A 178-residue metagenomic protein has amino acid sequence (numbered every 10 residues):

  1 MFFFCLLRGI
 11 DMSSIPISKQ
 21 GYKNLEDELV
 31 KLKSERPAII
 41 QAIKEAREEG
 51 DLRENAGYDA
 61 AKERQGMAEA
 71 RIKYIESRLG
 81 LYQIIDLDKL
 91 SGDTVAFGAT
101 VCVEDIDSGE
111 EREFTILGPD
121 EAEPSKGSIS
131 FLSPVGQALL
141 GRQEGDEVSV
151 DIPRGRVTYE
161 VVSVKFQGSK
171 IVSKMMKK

Functional and structural regions predicted by a protein language model:
R8-A70, S173-K178: N-terminal cationic and glycine-rich segments that engage phosphates or anionic surfaces
S13, E48, G80-L81, S91 (+1 more regions): Glycine-rich, flexible loop/turn motifs
E28, L32-R36, A42, A46 (+4 more regions): Conserved, well-folded catalytic cores of nucleic-acid-processing and energy-transducing macromolecular machines
A56-A60, Q65-K89, D93: Internal alpha/beta loop-helix hairpins
I85-K170: Non-DNA-binding regulatory cores of transcription-related proteins, predominantly C-terminal effector-binding
